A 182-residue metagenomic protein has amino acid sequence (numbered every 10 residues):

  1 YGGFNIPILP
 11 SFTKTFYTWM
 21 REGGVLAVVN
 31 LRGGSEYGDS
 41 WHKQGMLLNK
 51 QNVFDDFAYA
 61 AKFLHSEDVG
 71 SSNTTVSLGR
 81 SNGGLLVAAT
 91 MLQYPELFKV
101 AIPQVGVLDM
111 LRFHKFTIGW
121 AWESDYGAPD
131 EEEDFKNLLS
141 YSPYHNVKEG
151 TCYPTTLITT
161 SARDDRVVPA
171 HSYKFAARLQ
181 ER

Functional and structural regions predicted by a protein language model:
Y1-I6, S81: Active-site glycine-rich loops that stabilize anionic/oxyanionic intermediates across multiple enzyme folds
N5-I8, R166: A generic structural signal for short coil/turn motifs at secondary-structure boundaries
L9-V29: Short amphipathic alpha-helix adjacent to the substrate-entry channel of hydrolases
T15, V28-R182: Active-site-proximal cap/loop segments of hydrolase catalytic domains
